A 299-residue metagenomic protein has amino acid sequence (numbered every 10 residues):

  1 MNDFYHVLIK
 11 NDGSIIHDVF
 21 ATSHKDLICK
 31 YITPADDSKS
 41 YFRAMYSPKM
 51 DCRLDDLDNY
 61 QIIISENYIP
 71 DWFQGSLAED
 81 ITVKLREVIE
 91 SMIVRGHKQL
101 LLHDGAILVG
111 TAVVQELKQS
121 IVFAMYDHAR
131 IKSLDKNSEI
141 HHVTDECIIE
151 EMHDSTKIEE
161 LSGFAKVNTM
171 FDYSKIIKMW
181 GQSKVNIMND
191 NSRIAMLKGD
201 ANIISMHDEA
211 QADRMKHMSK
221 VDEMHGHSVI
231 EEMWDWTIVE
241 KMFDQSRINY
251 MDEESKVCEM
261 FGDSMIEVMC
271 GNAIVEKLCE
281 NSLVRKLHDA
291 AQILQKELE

Functional and structural regions predicted by a protein language model:
M1-E299: Short, glycine-biased loop/turn motifs at secondary-structure junctions and in low-complexity Ser/Thr/Pro-rich termini
